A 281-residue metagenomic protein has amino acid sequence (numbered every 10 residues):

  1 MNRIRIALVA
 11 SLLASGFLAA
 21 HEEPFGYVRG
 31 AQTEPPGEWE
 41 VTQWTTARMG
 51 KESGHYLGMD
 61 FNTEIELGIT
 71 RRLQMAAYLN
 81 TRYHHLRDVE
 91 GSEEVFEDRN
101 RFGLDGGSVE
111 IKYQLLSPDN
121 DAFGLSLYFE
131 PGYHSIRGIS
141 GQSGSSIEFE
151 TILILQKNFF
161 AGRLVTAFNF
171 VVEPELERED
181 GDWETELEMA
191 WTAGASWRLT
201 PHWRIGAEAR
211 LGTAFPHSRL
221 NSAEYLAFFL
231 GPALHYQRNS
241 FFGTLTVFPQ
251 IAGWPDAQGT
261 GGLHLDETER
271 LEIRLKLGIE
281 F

Functional and structural regions predicted by a protein language model:
M1-A7: Bacterial N-terminal signal peptides that target proteins for export
A7-G16: Bacterial N-terminal signal peptides
A20-E280: Transmembrane beta-barrel domains of Gram-negative outer membranes and organellar outer membranes
